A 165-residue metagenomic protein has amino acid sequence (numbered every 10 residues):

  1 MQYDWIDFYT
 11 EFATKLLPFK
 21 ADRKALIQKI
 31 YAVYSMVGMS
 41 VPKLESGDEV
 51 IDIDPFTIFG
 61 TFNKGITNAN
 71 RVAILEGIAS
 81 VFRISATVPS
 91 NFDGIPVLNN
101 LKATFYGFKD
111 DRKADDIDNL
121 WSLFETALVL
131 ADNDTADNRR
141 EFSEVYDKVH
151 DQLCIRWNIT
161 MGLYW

Functional and structural regions predicted by a protein language model:
M1-Q152: An N-terminal alpha-helical hairpin/helix-loop-helix interaction module that forms a charged, gly/pro-flexible surface
N158-W165: Short hydrophobic alpha-helical segments that form membrane-spanning helices or hydrophobic packing faces of helical
